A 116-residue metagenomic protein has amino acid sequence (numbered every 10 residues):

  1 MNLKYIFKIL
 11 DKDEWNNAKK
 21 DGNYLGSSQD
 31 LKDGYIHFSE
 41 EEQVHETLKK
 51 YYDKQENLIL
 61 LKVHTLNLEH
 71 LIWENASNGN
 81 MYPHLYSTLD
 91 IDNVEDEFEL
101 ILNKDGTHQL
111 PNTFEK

Functional and structural regions predicted by a protein language model:
N2-K116: Conserved, structured core segments of small domains
